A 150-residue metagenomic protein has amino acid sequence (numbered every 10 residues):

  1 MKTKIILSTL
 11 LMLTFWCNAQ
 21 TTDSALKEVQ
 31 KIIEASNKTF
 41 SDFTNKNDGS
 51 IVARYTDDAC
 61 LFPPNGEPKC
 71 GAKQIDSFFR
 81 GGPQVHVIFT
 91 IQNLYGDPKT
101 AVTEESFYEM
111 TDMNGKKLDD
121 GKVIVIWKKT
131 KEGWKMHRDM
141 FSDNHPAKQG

Functional and structural regions predicted by a protein language model:
M1-S24: Bacterial Sec-dependent N-terminal signal peptides
C17-R54, A147-G150: Short, low-complexity N-terminal intrinsically disordered segments enriched in polar/charged residues
T39-N47, R54, D58, F78-G82 (+1 more regions): Structured segments of extracytoplasmic/periplasmic soluble domains in secreted or envelope-associated proteins
F40, I51-V52, A59, G71 (+3 more regions): Hydrophobic pocket/interface hotspot
D58-K69, R80-Q84: A short gly/proline-enriched turn/hairpin at secondary-structure junctions
D76-G115: Surface-exposed, charged secondary-structure patches
K122-A147: Short beta-strand edge/turn micro-motifs at domain boundaries
